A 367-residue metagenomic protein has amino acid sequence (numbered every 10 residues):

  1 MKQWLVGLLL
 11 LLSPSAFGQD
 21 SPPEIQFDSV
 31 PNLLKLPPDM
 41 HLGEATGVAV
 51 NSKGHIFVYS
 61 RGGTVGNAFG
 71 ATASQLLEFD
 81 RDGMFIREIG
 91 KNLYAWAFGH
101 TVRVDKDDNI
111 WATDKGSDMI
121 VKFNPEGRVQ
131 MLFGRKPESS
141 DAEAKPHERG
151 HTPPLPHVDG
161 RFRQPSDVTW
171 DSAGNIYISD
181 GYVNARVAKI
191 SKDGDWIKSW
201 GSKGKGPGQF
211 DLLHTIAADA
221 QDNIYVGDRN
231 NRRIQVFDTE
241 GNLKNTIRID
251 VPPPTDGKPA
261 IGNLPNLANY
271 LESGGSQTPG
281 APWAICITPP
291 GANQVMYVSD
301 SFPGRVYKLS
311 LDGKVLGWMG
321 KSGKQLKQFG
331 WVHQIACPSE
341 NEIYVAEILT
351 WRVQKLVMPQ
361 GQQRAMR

Functional and structural regions predicted by a protein language model:
K2-G7: Sec-dependent signal peptide recognition, specifically the positively charged N-region followed immediately by
S13-P14: N-terminal signal peptide c-region/cleavage motif recognized by signal peptidases
Q19-R367: Eukaryotic scaffold repeat domains enriched in small/polar residues
